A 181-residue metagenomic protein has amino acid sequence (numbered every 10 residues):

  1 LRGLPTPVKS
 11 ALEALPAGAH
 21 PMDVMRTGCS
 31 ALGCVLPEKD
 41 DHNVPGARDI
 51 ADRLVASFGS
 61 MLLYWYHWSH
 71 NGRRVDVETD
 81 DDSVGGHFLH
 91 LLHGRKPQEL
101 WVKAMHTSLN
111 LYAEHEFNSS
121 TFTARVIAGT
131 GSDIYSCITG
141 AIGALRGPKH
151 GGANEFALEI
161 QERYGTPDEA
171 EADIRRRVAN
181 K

Functional and structural regions predicted by a protein language model:
L1-K181: Hydrophobic alpha-helical bundle cores within soluble ligand-binding/oligomerization subdomains
